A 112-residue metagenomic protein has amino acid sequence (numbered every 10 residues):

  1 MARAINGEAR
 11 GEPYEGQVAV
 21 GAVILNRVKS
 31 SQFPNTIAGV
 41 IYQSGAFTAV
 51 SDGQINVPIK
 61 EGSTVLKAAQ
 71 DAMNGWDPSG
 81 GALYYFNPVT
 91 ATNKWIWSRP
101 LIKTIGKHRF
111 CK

Functional and structural regions predicted by a protein language model:
M1-K112: Bacterial extracytoplasmic/cell-wall-associated proteins, especially those involved in peptidoglycan
